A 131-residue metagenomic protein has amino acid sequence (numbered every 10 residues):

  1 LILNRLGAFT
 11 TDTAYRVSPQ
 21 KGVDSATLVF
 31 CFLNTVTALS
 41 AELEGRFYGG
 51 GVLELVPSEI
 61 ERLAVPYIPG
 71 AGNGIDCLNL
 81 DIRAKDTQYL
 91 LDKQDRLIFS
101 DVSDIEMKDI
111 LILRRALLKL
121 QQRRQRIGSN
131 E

Functional and structural regions predicted by a protein language model:
L1-A71, C77, L91: Polybasic, glycine- and aromatic-enriched phosphate-binding surface used to engage nucleic acids
P69-E131: Non-catalytic DNA-recognition/assembly elements of restriction-modification systems
